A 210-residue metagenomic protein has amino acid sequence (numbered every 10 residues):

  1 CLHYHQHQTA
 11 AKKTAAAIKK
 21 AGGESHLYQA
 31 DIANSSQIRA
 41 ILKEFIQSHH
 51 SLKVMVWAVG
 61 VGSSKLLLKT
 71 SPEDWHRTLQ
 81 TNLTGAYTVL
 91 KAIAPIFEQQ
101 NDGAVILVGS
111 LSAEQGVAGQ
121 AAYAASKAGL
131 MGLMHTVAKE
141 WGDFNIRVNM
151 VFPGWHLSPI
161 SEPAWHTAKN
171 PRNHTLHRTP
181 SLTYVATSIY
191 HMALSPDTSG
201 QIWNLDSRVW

Functional and structural regions predicted by a protein language model:
C1-K12: Conserved glycine-rich Rossmann-like NAD(P)H-binding loop of the short-chain dehydrogenase/reductase
L66-L67, D74-L79, N170: Substrate-binding pocket helix/loop in short-chain dehydrogenase/reductase
L90, S126, M134: Active-site helix of classical SDR
P95, K139-D143: Alpha-helical segment proximal to the catalytic Tyr-Lys
S110: Residue(s) in the substrate-gating loop at a strand-loop-helix junction that position the organic substrate next
Q115, P171, S199-W210: Short C-terminal tail/terminal secondary-structure segment of NAD(P)H-dependent dehydrogenase/reductase domains
L182-D206: C-terminal substrate-recognition "lid" of short-chain dehydrogenase/reductases
